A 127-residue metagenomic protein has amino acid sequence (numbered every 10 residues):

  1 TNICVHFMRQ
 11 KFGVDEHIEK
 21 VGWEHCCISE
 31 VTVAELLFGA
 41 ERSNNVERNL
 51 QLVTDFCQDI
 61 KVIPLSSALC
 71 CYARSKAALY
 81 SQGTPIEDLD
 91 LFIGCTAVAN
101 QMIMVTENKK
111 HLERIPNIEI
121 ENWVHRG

Functional and structural regions predicted by a protein language model:
N2-I28, F38-D55, S81, R126-G127: Short, well-structured N-terminal submotif of metal-dependent ribonuclease cores
I3-C4, T32, A68, K110-H111: Alpha-helix capping/helix-boundary segments
V14, V33, V46-V53, L69-Y72 (+1 more regions): A general structural signal for well-ordered alpha-helical segments in protein cores
E24-C27, F56-I63, I103: Short loop->beta-strand "edge-of-pocket" segments that line small-molecule binding or catalytic clefts across diverse
K61-E107: Active-site neighborhoods of divalent-metal-dependent phosphate/nucleic-acid chemistry enzymes
G94, V98-G127: Acidic, PIN/NYN-like endoribonuclease modules and their adjacent C-terminal/linker elements
